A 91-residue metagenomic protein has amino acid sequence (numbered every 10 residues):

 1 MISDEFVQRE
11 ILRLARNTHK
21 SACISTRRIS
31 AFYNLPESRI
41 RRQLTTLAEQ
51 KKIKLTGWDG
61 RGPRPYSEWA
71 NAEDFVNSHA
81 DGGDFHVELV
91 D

Functional and structural regions predicted by a protein language model:
M1-L14: Short alpha-helical segments that sit at the start of domains
S3-E5, W58-D91: Short, cationic-aromatic polyanion-contact patches
D4-E5, A22-C23, E37: Alpha-helix N-cap/helix-initiation sites
R13-R16, T45, E49: Surface-exposed alpha-helical segments enriched in charged/polar residues
K20-F32: Short acidic, hydrophobic short linear motifs in intrinsically disordered regions
N34-T46: Short amphipathic alpha-helical interaction segments
A48-D59: A short, conserved structural fragment
